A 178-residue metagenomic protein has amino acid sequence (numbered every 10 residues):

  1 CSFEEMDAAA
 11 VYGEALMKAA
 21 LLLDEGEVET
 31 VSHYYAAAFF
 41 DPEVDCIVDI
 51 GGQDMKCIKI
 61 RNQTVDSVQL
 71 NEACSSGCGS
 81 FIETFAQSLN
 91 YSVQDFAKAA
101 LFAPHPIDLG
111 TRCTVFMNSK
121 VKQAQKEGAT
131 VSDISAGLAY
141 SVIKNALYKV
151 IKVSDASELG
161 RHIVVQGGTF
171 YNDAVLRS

Functional and structural regions predicted by a protein language model:
C1-D7, A146-L159: Phosphate/pyrophosphate-binding loops at sites that engage ATP/ADP/AMP, CoA/4′-phosphopantetheine, polyphosphate
C1-E29, R161, R177: N-terminal glycine/serine-rich phosphate-binding loop of ATP-dependent small-molecule kinases, especially carbohydrate
E5-D7, D41-D45, Q53-M55, T64-V65 (+3 more regions): Short coil/turn connectors at secondary-structure junctions
G13-A15, S141, S154-S178: Glycine-rich phosphate-binding loops at beta-strand->alpha-helix junctions
A15-G51, K56-S67, S154: Conserved phosphate-binding catalytic cores of ATP/NTP-utilizing and phosphoryl-transfer enzymes
N62-H105: Glycine-rich phosphate-binding loop plus the immediately following alpha-helix
S119-K149: Adenine-nucleotide phosphate-binding core of ATP-dependent small-molecule kinases
